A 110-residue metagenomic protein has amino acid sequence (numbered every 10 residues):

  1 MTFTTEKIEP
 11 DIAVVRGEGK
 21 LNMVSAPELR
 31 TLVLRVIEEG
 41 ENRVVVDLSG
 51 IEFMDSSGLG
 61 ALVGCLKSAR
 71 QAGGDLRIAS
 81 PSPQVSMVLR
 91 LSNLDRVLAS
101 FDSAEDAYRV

Functional and structural regions predicted by a protein language model:
M1, E9-P10, G74, R96: A short helix-to-beta-strand connector/capping loop
M1-T2, V110: Absolute protein N-terminus
F3-T31: STAS-typified acidic loop motif
E9-P10, S49, E105: Conserved catalytic submotifs in the C-terminal HATPase_c
K20-V97: Amphipathic alpha-helical interaction surfaces in cytosolic regulatory modules
A26, A104-E105: Residues at or immediately preceding the N-termini of alpha-helices
P83, E105-D106: Acidic phosphotransfer microenvironment of two-component signaling modules
A99-S103: Short acidic-hydrophobic, aromatic-tinged amphipathic segments that line or gate anion-handling sites
